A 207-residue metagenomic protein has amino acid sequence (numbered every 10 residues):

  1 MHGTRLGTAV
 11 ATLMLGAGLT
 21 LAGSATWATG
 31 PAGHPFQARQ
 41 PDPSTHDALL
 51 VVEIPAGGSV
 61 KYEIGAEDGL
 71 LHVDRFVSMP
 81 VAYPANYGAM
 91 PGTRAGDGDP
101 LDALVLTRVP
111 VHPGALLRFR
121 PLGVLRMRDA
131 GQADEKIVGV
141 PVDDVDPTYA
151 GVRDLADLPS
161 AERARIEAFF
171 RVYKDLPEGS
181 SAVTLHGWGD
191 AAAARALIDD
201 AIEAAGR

Functional and structural regions predicted by a protein language model:
M1-T4: N-terminal secretory signal peptides that target proteins for export/translocation
V10-A22: Bacterial N-terminal signal peptides
W27-R207: Hydrophobic N-terminal alpha-helices or hydrophobic patches in metabolic proteins across all domains of life
